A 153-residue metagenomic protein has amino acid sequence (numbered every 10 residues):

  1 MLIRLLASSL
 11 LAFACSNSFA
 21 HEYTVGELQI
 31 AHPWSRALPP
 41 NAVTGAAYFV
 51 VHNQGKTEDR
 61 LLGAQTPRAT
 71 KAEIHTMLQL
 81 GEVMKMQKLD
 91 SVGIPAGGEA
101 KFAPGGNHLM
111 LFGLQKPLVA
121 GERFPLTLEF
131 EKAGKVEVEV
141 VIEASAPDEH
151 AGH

Functional and structural regions predicted by a protein language model:
M1-A7: Bacterial N-terminal signal peptides that target proteins for export
C15-N17: N-terminal signal peptide c-region/cleavage motif recognized by signal peptidases
H21-H153: Compact, glycine-rich, soluble single-domain proteins
